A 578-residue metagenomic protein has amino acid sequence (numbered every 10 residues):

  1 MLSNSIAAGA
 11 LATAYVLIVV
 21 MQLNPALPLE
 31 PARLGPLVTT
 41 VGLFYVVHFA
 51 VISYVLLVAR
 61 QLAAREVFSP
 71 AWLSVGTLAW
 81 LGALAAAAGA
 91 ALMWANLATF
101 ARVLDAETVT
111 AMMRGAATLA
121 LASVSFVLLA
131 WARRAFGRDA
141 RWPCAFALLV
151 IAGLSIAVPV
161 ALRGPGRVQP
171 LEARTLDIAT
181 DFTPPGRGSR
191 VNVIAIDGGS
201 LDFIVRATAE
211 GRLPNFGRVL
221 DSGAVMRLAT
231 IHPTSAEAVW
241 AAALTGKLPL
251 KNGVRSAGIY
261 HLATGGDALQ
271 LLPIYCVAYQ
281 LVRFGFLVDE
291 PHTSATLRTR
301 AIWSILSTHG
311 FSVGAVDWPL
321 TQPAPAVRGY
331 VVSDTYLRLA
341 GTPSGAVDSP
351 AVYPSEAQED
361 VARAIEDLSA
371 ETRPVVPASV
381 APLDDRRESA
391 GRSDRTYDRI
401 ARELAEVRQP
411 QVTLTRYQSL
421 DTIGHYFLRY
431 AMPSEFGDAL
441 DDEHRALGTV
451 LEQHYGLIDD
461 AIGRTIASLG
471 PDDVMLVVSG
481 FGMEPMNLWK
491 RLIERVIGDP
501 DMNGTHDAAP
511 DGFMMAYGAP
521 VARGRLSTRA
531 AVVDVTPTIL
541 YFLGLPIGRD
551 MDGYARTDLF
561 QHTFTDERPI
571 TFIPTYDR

Functional and structural regions predicted by a protein language model:
L2-A173, K247-D441: His/Asp/Glu-rich, glycine-adjacent segments that coordinate divalent cations and/or stabilize oxyanion chemistry on
L34-T39, D202-G258, S312-G314: Short, structured active-site-proximal loop/turn typified by the sulfatase FGly-forming signature C/S-X-P-X-R
G164-R227, T234: Active-site-proximal N-terminal segment of extracellular/periplasmic enzymes that hydrolyze or transfer
I178-T180, P471-G518, D552, R568-F572: Histidine-centered active-site microenvironments of extracellular/periplasmic hydrolases and transferases
P184-V205, R218-L220, A243, L306 (+6 more regions): Beta-strand elements within well-structured catalytic alpha/beta cores of enzymes that handle phosphate/sulfate esters
V225-K247, V316-A326, R416-S419, F481-P485 (+1 more regions): Short, solvent-exposed turn/loop segments enriched in Gly/Ser/Thr/Pro and often Arg
G463, V496-L545, H562: Substrate-binding rim/cap in mid-to-C-terminal beta-strand-loop elements of soluble/periplasmic
E484-K490, S527-D534, F542-D577: Polar, surface-exposed loop/tail segments that function as active-site lids or cofactor/substrate-recognition elements
